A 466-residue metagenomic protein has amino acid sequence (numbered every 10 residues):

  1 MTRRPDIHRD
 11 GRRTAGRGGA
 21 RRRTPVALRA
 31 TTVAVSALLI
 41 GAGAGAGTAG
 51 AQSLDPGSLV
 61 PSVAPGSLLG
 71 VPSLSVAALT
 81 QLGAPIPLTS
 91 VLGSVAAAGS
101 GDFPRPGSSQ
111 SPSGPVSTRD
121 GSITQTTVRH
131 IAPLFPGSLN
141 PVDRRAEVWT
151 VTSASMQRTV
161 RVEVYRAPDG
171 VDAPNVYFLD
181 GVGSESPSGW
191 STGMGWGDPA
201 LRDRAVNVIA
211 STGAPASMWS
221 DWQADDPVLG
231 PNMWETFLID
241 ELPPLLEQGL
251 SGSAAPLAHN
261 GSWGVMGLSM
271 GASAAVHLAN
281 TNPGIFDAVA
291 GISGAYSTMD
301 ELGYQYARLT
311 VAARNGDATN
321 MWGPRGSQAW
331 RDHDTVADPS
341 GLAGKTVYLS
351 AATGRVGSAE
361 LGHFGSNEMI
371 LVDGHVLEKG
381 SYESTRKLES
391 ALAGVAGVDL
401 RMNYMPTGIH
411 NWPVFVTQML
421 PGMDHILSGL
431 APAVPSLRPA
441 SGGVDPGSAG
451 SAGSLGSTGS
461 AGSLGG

Functional and structural regions predicted by a protein language model:
M1-R23: N-terminal secretory signal peptides that target proteins for export/translocation
T2-I7, A27-G466: Non-catalytic cap/lid and distal C-terminal segments of serine-dependent acyl enzymes
